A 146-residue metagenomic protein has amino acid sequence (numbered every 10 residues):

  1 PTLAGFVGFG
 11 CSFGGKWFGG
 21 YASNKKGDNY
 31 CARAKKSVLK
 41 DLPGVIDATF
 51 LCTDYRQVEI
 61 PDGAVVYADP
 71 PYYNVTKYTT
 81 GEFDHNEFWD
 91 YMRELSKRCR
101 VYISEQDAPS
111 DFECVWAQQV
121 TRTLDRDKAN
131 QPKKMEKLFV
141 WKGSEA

Functional and structural regions predicted by a protein language model:
P1-Y78, R93-K97, P132: SAM-dependent nucleic-acid methyltransferase catalytic core
G81-A146: Long, positively charged, glycine-interspersed low-complexity recognition regions
